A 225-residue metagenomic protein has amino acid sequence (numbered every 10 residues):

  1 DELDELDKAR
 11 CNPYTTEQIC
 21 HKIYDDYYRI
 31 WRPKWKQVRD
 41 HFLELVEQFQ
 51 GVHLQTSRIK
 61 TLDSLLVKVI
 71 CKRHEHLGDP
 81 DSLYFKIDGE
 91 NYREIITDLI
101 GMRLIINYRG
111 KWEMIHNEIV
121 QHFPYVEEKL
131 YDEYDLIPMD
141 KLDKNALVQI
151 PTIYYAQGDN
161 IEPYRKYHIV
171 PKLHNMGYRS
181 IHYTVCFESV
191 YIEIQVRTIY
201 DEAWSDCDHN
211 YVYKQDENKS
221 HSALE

Functional and structural regions predicted by a protein language model:
D1-M102, Y108-E113, N117: Charge-rich, low-complexity segments
R93-I95, I100-G101, I105-E225: Long beta-strand-rich cores associated with HINT superfamily self-processing modules
